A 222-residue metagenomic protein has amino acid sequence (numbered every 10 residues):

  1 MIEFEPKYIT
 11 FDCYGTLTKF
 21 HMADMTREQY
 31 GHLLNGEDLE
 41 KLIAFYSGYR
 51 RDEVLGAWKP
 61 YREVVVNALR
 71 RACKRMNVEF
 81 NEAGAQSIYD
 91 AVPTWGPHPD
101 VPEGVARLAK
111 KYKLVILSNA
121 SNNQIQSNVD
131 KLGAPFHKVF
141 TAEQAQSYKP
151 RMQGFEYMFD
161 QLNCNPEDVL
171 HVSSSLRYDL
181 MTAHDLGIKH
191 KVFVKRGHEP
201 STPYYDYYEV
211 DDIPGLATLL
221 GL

Functional and structural regions predicted by a protein language model:
M1-I9, A106, Y112-L222: Asp-based, Mg2+/Mn2+-dependent phosphohydrolase catalytic module
I2-P99: N-terminal helical cap/lid subdomain that shapes the substrate entry/recognition surface in HAD-like hydrolases
Y14-G15, I43, S47-L55, V65 (+6 more regions): Residue-level signal for functionally critical sites in structured catalytic/ligand-binding pockets
A23, P102, R151-M152: Conserved strand-to-helix beginnings and helix N-cap segments that scaffold or border functional pockets
